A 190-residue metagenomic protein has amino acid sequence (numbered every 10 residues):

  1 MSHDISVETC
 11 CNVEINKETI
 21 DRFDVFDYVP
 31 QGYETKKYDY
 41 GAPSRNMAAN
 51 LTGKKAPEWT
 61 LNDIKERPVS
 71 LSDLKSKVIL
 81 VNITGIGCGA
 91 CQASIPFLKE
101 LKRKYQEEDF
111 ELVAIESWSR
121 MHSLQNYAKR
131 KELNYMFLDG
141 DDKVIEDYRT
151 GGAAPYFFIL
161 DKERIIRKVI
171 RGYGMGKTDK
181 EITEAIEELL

Functional and structural regions predicted by a protein language model:
M1-T60, K65-R67, L74: Non-transmembrane domains of secretory- and envelope-associated proteins
D4-I15, G176-E188: A short, polar/charged loop-to-alpha-helix boundary motif
V69-S70, R167: Generic structural signal for well-ordered beta-strand positions
K75, I83-E100: Conserved redox-active cysteine motifs that mediate thiol-disulfide chemistry, especially di-cysteine Cys-X(1-2)-Cys
L80-V81, L112, F157: Hydrophobic beta-strand anchors of alpha/beta hydrolase catalytic cores
Q92-K131, D141-D147: Structural microenvironment flanking redox-active thiols in thiol-disulfide oxidoreductases
Y127-L133, D139-E187: Thiol/disulfide oxidoreductase modules built on the thioredoxin-like
